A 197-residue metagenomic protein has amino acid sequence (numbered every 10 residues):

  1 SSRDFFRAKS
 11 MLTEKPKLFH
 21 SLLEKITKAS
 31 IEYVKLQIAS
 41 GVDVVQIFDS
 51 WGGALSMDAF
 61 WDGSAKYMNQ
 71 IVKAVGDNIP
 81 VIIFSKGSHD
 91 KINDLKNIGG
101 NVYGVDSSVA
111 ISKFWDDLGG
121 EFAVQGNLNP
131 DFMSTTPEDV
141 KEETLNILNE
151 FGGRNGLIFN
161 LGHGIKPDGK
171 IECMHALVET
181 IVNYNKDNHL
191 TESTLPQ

Functional and structural regions predicted by a protein language model:
S1-Q197: Active-site loop segments of alpha/beta catalytic cores
